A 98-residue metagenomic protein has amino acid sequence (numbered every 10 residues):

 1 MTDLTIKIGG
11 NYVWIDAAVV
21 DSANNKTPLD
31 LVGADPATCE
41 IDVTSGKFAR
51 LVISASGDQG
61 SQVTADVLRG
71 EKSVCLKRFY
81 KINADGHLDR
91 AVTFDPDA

Functional and structural regions predicted by a protein language model:
M1-V20, I41-A98: Beta-strand-rich recognition domains
N24-N25: Short, glycine-anchored, charge-dense loop/turn motifs used at functional sites
P28-A34: Short beta-strand segments within Ig-like beta-sandwich modules, predominantly Fibronectin type-III
P36-E40: Short, surface-exposed beta-strand/beta-hairpin micro-motifs centered on an aromatic residue
